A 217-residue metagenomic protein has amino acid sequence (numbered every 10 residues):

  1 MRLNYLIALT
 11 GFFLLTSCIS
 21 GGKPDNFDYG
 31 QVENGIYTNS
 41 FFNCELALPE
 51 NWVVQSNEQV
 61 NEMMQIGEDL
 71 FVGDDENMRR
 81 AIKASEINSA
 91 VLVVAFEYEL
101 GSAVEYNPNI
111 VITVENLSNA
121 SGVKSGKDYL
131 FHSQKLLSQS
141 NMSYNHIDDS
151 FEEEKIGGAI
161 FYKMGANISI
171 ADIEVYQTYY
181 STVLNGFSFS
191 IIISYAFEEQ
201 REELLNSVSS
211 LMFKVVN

Functional and structural regions predicted by a protein language model:
L3-L6, L15-Y106, S118, S140-K155 (+4 more regions): N-terminal targeting sequences that direct proteins away from the cytosol to non-cytosolic compartments
I110-N145: Long, charged/polar, surface-exposed segments that mediate recognition or autoinhibition
M164: Nucleotide and nucleotide-moiety/phosphate-recognizing core
N167: Short, glycine-rich nucleotide/cofactor-binding loops
Y179-Y180: Extracellular C-type lectin-like domains
